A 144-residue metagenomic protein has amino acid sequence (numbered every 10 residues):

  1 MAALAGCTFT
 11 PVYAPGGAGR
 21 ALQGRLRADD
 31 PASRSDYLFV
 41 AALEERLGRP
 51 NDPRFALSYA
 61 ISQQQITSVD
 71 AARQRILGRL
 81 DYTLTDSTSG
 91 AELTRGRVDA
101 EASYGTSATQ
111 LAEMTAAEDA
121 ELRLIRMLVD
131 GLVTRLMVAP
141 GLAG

Functional and structural regions predicted by a protein language model:
M1-R25: Bacterial Sec signal peptide processing site at the extreme N-terminus
L4, P31-D36, A117, V138: General structural signal for secondary-structure boundaries
G16-V40: Post-signal peptide N-terminal segment of mature Sec-exported envelope proteins
R46, P50-G96, E101-D119, D130: Surface-exposed short loop/turn segments
M114-G141: C-terminal partner/receptor-binding element of secreted or periplasmic proteins
